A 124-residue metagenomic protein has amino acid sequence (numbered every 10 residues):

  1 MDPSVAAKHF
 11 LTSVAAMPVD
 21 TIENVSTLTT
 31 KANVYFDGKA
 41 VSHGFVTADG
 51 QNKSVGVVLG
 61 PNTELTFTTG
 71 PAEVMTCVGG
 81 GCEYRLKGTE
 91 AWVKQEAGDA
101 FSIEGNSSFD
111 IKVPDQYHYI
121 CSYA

Functional and structural regions predicted by a protein language model:
M1-V55: A short, N-terminal "cap"/entry segment at the start of jelly-roll beta-barrel domains of the cupin/DSBH fold
T47-G70, A100-G105: Conserved short histidine dyad/triad with adjacent acidic residue
F67-G70, L86-E90: Short alpha-helix capping/helix-loop boundary micro-motifs
T69-E83: Short, conserved beta-strand element in jelly-roll/cupin
V74, A91-V93: Short, surface-exposed secondary-structure edge patches
E104-A124: Ligand-binding loop in jelly-roll beta-barrel domains
